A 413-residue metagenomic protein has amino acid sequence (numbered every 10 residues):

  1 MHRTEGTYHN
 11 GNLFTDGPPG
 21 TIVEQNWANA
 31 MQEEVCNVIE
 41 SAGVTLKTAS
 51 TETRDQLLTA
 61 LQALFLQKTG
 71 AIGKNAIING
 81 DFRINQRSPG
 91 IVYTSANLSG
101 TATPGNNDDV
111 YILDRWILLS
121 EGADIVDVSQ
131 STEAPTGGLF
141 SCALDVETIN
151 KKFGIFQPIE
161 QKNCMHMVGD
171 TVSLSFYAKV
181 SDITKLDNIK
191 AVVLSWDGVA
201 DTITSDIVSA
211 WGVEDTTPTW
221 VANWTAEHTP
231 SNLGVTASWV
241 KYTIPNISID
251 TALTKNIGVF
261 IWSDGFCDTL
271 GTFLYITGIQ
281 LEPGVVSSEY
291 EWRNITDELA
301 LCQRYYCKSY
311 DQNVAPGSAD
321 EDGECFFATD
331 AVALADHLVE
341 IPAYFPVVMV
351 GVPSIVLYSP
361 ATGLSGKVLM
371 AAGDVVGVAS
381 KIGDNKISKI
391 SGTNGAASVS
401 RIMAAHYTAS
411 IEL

Functional and structural regions predicted by a protein language model:
M1-L64: Extracellular "spike/adhesin" assembly and maturation modules and analogous cytosolic coiled-coil scaffolds
L66-L413: Extracellular and organelle-lumenal recognition/adhesion modules and their flexible linkers in secreted
